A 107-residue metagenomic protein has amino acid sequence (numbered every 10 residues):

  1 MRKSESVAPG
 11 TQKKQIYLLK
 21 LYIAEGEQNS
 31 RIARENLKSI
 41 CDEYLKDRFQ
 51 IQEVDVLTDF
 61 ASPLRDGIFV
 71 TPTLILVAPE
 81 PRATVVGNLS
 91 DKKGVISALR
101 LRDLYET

Functional and structural regions predicted by a protein language model:
M1-Q12: N-terminal leader/targeting and pre-domain segments
G10-E43: Local sequence-structure signature of Cys/Sec-based thiol-disulfide redox active-site neighborhoods
Q12, I51-V54, R65, V77-P79: Structured alpha-helical
D42-K46, L104: Arginine/glycine-rich "motif VI" loop of SF2 helicases in the C-terminal RecA-like domain
D47-D59: Thiol-based oxidoreductase modules, predominantly thioredoxin-like and allied folds used for disulfide exchange
L64-V70: Thiol/disulfide oxidoreductase modules built on the thioredoxin-like
T71-A83: A short, hydrophobic beta-strand/beta-hairpin element that forms part of a small beta-sheet core
L89-T107: Ser/Thr/Gly-rich flexible loops in soluble cytosolic domains mediating phosphotransfer, phosphorylation
